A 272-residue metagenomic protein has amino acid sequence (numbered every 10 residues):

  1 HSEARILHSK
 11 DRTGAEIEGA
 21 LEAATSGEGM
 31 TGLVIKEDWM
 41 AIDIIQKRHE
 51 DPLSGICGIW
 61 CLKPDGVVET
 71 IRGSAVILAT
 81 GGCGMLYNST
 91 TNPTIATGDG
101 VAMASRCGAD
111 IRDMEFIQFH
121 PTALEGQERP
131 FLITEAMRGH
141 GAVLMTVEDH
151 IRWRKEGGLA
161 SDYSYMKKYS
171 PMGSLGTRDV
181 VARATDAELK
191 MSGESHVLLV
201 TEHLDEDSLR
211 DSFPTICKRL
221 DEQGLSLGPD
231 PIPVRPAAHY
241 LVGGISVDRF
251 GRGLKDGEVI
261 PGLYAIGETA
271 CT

Functional and structural regions predicted by a protein language model:
H1-V67, R72, A79, H120-E125: Conserved redox-cofactor binding core of oxidoreductases
K36, I42-C57, L62, S212-A270: A glycine-rich dinucleotide-binding beta-alpha-beta segment and adjacent secondary-structure elements that constitute
L62, C107, M145-V147, G158 (+2 more regions): Hydrophobic alpha-helical segments, especially N-terminal targeting/anchoring helices
T70-G81, A104, L263-A265: Short hydrophobic core segments
L78-N92: Flavin (primarily FAD) binding-site architecture
L86-S89, F119-E125, A238-H239, A270-T272: Glycine-rich phosphate/pyrophosphate-binding beta-alpha loops
M103, A109-P233: An anion/pyrophosphate-binding glycine-rich loop and adjacent beta-alpha core in soluble alpha-beta enzymes
